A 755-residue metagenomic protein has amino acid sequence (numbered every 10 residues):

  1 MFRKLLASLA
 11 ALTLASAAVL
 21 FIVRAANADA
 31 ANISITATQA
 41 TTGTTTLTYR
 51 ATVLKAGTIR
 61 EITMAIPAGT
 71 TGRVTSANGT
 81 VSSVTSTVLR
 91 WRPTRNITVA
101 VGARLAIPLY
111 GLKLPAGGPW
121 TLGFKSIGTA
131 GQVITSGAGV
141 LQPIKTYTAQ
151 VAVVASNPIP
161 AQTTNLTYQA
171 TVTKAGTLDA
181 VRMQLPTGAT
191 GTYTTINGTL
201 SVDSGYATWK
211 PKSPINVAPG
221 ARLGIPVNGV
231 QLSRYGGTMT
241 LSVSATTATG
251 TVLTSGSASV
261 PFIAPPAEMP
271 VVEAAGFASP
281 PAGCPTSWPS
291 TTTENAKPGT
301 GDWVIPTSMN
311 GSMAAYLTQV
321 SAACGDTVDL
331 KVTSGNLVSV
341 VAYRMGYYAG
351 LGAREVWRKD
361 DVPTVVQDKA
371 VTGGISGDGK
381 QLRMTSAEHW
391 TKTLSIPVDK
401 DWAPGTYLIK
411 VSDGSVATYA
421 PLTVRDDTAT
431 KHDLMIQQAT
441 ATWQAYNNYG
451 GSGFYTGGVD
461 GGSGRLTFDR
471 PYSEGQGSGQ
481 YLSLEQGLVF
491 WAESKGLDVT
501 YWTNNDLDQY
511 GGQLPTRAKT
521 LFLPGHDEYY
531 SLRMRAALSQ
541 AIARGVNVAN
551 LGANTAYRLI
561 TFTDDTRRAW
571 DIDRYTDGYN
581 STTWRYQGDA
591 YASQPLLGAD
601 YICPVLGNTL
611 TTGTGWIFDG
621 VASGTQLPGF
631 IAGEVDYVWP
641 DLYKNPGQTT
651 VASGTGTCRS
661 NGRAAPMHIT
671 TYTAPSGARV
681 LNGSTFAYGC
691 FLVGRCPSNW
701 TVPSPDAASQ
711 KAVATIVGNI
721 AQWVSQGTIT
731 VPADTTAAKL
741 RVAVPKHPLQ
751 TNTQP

Functional and structural regions predicted by a protein language model:
L6, A17-N32: C-terminal region of N-terminal signal peptides and the immediate post-cleavage residues of exported proteins
A28-P266: Ser/Thr/Pro/Gly-rich, low-complexity intrinsically disordered stalk/linker tracts of secreted and surface-exposed
T41-T48, P160-T167, S308-L337: Contiguous beta-strand segments within globular domains
A314-L337, V341-A349, A353-V424: Ligand-binding face of N-terminal immunoglobulin V-set domains in extracellular IgSF glycoproteins
L337-A349, A353-V365, V416-L514: Aromatic-Pro/Gly-enriched surface loop or interdomain linker that acts as a lid/target-recognition segment
A370-H389, T393-A403, G477-F562, A733 (+2 more regions): Helical hinge/lid and interdomain linker segments adjacent to catalytic or ligand-binding clefts that mediate domain
A492-S494, L507, Y529, Q626-T735 (+1 more regions): Extracellular low-complexity, Gly/Ser/Thr-rich intrinsically disordered linkers and protease-sensitive activation/hinge
A556-R663: An acidic, glycine-rich "communication" segment
